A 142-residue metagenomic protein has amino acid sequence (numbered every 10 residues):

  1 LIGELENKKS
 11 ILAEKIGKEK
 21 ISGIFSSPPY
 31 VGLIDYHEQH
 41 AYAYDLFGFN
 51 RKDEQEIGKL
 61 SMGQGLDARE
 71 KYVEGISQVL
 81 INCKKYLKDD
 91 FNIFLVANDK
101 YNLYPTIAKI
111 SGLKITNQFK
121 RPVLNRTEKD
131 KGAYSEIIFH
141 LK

Functional and structural regions predicted by a protein language model:
L1-K142: Class I S-adenosyl-L-methionine-dependent methyltransferase catalytic core
